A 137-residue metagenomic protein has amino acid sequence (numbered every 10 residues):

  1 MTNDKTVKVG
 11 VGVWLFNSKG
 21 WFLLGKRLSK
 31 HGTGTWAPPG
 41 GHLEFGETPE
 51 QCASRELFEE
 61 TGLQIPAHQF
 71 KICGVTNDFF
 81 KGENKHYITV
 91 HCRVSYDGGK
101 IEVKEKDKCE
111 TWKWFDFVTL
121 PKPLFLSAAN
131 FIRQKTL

Functional and structural regions predicted by a protein language model:
M1-F22, P39, V75, V90-R93: Conserved N-terminal beta-strand and adjoining loop/helix that marks the start of the Nudix/MutT-like hydrolase domain
N3-V7, T35, G82-I88, K106-C109: A generic structural micro-feature
N17, T76-I101, K135: Active-site-adjacent beta-strand/loop module that shapes the phosphate/pyrophosphate-binding cleft
W21-E59: Conserved Nudix-box catalytic region and its N-terminal flanking loop in Nudix hydrolases and closely related
L43, T76, Y96, F117-L120: Hydrophobic pocket-lining residues within nucleotide cofactor-binding pockets
Q64-G74: A short coil-to-beta-strand element that immediately follows conserved catalytic motifs
H91-R93, E102-Q134: NUDIX/MutT-family hydrolases
